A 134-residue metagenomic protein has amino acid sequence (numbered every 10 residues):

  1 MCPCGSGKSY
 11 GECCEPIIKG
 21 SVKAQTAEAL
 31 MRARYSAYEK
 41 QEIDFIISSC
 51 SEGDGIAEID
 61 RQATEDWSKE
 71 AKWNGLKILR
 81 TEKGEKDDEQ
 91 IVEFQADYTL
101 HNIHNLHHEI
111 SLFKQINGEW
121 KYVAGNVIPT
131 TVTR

Functional and structural regions predicted by a protein language model:
M1-A33: Short, low-complexity N-terminal intrinsically disordered segments enriched in polar/charged residues
K8, I17, A96, N126-I128: A short beta-strand motif that forms part of the nucleic acid-binding face of small beta-barrel RNA-binding folds
R34-F45: Short helix-adjacent coil turns
S48-I78: Short solvent-exposed beta->alpha transition segments
G53, E85, V127-P129: Residue-level detector of flexible, active-site-proximal loop/helix-junction positions within diverse enzyme catalytic
W67-L106: Surface-exposed, charged secondary-structure patches
L106-R134: Short beta-strand edge/turn micro-motifs at domain boundaries
